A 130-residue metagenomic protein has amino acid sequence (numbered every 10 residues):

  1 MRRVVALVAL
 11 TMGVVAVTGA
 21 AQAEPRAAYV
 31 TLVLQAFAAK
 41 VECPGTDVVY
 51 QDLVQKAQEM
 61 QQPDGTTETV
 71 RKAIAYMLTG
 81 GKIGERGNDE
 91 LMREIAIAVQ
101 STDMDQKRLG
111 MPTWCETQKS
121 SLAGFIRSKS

Functional and structural regions predicted by a protein language model:
M1-V8: Bacterial N-terminal signal peptides that target proteins for export
V8-A16: Bacterial N-terminal signal peptides
V17, F37, R108-L109: Processing junctions and N-termini across compartments
T18-Q22, W114: A composition/secondary-structure signal for short, hydrophobic, low-basic-content segments with alpha-helix propensity
A21-D52: Immediate post-signal-peptide N-terminus of mature secreted/exported proteins
V54-S130: Compact alpha-helical subdomains of small soluble proteins
